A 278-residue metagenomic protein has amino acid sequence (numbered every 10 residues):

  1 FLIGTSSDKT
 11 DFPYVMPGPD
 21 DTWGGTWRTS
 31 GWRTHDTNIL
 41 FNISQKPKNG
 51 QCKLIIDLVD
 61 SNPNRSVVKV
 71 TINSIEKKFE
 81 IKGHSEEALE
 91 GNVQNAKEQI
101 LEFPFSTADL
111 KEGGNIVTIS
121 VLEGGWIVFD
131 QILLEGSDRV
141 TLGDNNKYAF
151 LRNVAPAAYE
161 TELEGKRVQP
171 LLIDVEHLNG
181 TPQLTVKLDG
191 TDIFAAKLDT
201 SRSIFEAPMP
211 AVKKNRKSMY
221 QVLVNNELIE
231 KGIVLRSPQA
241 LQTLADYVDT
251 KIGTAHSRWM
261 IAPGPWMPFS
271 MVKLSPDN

Functional and structural regions predicted by a protein language model:
F1, T5-S7, V15-N49, D57-L142 (+1 more regions): Beta-strand-rich ligand-recognition modules
G31-F41, Q45-I55, A155-D174: Contiguous beta-strand segments within globular domains
S61-N64, E176-P182: Short proline/glycine-enriched turn/loop motifs at strand-loop junctions of beta-rich domains
N115-S120, L184, R216-N226: Short, aromatic- and glycine-rich surface loops/edge beta-strands on solvent-exposed regions
G125-W126, N225-E230: Short, exposed coil/turn segments at beta-strand boundaries within extracellular/luminal domains
I132-E164: Short, compositionally biased P/S/T/A/G/V-rich stretches that sit at domain boundaries
K166-P170, H177-T181, I204-V222, G232-N278: Accessory carbohydrate-recognition regions in carbohydrate-active enzymes
P182-G190: Change to "...patches in solvent-exposed regions of secreted, membrane-anchored, or virion-exposed structural
